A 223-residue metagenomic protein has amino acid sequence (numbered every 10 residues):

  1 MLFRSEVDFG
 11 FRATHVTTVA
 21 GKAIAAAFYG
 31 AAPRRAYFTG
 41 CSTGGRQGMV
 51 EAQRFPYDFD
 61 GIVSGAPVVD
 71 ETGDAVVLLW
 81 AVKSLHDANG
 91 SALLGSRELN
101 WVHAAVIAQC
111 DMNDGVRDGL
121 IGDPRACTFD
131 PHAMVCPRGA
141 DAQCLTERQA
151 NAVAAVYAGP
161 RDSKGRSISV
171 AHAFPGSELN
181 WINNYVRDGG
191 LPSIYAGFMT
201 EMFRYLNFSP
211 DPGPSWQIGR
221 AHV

Functional and structural regions predicted by a protein language model:
M1-L2, H222: Short, small-residue-biased leader/transition segments that mark boundaries at the very start of proteins
R4-R12, A20-S42, D58: Gly/Ser-rich "nucleophile elbow"/oxyanion-hole loop immediately N-terminal to the catalytic nucleophile in hydrolases
V7-F11, G73-R220: Accessory cap/linker subdomain of secreted extracellular hydrolases
G45-P56, I62: Short glycine-enriched nucleophile-adjacent loop and the immediately C-terminal alpha-helix near the catalytic center
G48-M49, E71-D74: Extracytoplasmic/secreted cell-surface and envelope-processing proteins
V63-T72: Active-site nucleophile loop of the alpha/beta-hydrolase fold
